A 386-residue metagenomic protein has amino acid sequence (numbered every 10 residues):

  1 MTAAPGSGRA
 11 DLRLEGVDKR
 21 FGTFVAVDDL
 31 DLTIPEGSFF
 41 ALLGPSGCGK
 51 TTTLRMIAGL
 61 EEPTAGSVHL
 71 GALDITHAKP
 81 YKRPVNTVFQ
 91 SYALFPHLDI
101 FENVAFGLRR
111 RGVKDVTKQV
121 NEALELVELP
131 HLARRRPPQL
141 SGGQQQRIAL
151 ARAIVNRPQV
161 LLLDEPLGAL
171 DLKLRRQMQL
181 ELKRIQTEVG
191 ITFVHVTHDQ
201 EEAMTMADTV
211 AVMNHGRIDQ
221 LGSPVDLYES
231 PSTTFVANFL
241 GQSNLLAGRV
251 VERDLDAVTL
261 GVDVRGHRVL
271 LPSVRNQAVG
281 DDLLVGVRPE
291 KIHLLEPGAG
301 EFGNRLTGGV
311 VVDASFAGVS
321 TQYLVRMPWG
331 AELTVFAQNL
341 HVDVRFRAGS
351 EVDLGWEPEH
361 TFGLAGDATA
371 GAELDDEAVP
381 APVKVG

Functional and structural regions predicted by a protein language model:
L43-P45: The feature captures the beta-strand-to-loop junction immediately N-terminal to the Walker
A58: Helix-to-loop junction immediately C-terminal to a conserved catalytic motif
T64-S67, H215, A247: Conserved coupling/switch loops of ABC nucleotide-binding domains, chiefly the family-specific signature
G66-D74: Conserved ABC transporter NBD signature motif
P80-N86, Q90-N238: ABC ATPase nucleotide-binding domains
S243, R253-G386: Non-catalytic connector elements of ABC transporters
